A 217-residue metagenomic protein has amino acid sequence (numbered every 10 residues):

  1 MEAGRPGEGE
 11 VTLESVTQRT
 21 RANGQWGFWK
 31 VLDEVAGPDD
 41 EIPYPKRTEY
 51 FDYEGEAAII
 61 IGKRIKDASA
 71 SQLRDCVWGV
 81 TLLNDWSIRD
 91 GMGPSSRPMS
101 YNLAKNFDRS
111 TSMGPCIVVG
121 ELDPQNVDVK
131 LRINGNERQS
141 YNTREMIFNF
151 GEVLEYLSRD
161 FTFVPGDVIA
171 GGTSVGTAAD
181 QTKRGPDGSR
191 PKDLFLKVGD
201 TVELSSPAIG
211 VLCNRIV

Functional and structural regions predicted by a protein language model:
M1-E137: Active-site microenvironments in enzyme catalytic cores
S87-V217: Catalytic-pocket segment enriched in acidic/His residues
